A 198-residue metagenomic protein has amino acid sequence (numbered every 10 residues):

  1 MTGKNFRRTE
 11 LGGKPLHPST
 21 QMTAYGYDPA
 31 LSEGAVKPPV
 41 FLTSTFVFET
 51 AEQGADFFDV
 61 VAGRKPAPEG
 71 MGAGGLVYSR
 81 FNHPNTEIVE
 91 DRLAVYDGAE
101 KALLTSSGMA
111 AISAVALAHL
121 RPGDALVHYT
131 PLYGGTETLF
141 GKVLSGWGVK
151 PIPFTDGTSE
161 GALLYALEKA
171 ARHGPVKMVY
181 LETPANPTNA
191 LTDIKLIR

Functional and structural regions predicted by a protein language model:
M1-G72: N-terminal glycine-rich, Lys/His-bearing helix-loop that initiates the first secondary-structure elements of many
G34, L93, A111, L126 (+2 more regions): Buried hydrophobic positions in well-ordered alpha/beta secondary-structure cores of metabolic enzymes
T45, T50-A110, G135-K142: Conserved N-terminal alpha-helix of the aminotransferase class I/II PLP-enzyme fold
V89-A125, K142-W147, Y165-R172: Phosphate-binding glycine-rich loop
M109-V115, T136, P187-A190: Short glycine/serine/threonine-rich phosphate/pyrophosphate-binding segments that cradle anionic phosphate groups
L117, K195-R198: Alpha-helical segments flanking ligand/cofactor-binding loops in enzyme cores
A118-G135, T155: Conserved PLP-anchoring active-site segment centered on the Schiff-base-forming lysine
T138-L196: PLP-dependent aminotransferase-class I/II
